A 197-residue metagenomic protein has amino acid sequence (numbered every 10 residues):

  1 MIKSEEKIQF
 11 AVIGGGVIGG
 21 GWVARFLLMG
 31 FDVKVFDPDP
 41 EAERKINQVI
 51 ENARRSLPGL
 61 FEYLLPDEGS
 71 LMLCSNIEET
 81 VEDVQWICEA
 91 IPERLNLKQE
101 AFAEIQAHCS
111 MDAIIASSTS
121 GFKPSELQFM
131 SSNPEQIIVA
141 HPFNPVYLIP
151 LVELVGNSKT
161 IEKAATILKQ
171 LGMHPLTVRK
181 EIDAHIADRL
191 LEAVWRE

Functional and structural regions predicted by a protein language model:
M1-S56: NAD(P)+-binding Rossmann beta1-loop-alpha1 motif at the extreme N-terminus of oxidoreductases
I8-F10, L28, E68-W86, K163-M173 (+1 more regions): Amphipathic alpha-helical segments at domain termini/boundaries
I13, F36, C74, A90 (+3 more regions): Structural motif
K34, E51-R54, G156-K159, H174-P175 (+1 more regions): Structural/interface elements that position substrates and couple domains in central-metabolism enzymes
P38-E41, K45, R55-I114, G121-K123: Rossmann-like NAD(P)-binding element
C88-E89, S117-S118, E192, R196: Redox-cofactor binding/interface segments in oxidoreductases and associated redox assembly factors
Q99-A165: Rossmann-fold NAD(P)-binding glycine/threonine-rich loop
P145-L151, K169-V194: Conserved Rossmann-fold dehydrogenase catalytic segment
